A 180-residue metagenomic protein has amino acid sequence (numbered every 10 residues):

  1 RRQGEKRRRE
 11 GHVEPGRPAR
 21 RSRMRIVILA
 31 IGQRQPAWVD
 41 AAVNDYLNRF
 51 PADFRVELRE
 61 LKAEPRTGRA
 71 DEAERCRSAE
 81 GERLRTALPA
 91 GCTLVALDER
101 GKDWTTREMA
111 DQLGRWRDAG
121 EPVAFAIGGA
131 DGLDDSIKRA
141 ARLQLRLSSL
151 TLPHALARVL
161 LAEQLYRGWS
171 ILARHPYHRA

Functional and structural regions predicted by a protein language model:
Q3-K6, P15-A180: Post-transcriptional modification and biogenesis factors for structured RNAs of the translation apparatus
